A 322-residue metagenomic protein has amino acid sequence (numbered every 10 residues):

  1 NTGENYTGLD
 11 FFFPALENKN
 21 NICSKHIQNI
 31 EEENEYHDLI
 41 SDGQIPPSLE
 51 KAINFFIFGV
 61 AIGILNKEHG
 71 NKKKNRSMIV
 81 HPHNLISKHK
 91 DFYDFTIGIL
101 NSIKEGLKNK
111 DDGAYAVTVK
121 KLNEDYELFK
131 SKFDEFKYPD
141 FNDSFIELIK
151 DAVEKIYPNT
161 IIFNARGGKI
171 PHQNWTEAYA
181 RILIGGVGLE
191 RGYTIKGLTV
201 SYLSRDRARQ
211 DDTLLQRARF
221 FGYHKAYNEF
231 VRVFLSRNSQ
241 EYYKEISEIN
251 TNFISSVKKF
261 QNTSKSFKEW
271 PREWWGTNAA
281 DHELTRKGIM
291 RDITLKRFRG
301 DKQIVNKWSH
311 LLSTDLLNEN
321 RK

Functional and structural regions predicted by a protein language model:
N1-I62, N66, D112-V117: Conserved P-loop NTPase catalytic core
E4-N5, N84-I86, R166-G168, G188-E190 (+3 more regions): Short, glycine-/Ser/Thr-/acidic-enriched flexible segments
D38-N75, I79-S87, T251-K322: C-terminal catalytic or substrate-handling cores of phosphate/nucleotide- and metal-cofactor-dependent proteins acting
N66-I182: Conserved C-terminal RecA-like helicase domain
K88-F95, Y193-G197, D211-L215, K244-I246: A short acidic (Asp/Glu
R181-I184, E190-D206, V231-V233: A short beta-strand element within the Helicase C-terminal
Y202-L203, A208-V231: Conserved SF2 helicase motif VI
F221-N250: Conserved segment of the helicase C-terminal RecA-like domain
